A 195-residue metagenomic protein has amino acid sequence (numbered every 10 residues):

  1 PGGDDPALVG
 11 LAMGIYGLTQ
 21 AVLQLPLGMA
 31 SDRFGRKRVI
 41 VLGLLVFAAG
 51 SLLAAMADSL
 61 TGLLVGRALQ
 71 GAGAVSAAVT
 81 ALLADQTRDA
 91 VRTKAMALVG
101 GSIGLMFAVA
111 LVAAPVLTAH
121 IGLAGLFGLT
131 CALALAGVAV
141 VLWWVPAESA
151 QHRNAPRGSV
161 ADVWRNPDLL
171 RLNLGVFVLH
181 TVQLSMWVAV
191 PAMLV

Functional and structural regions predicted by a protein language model:
P1, D168-S185: Pair of pore-lining "gating" transmembrane helices in MFS-fold secondary transporters
P1-P6, V188-V195: Short amphipathic helix-loop junctions that connect adjacent transmembrane helices in Major Facilitator Superfamily/SLC
G17-L25, F107-A108: Residue-level signature of mid-helix packing/kink "hotspots" within the transmembrane helices of 12-pass Major
V22-D58: Conserved MFS/SLC helix-loop-helix module at the cytosolic interface between two early adjacent transmembrane helices
G66-I103: Cytoplasmic helix-loop-helix junction between adjacent transmembrane helices in 12-TM secondary transporters
M106-T118, P191: Small-residue (Gly/Pro/Ala) motifs that create kinks and tight helix-helix packing interfaces
A132-A150: C-terminal membrane-cytosol helix-exit motif in multi-pass small-molecule transporters
P146-G175: Juxtamembrane intracellular "pre-TM" segments in multi-pass secondary transporters
